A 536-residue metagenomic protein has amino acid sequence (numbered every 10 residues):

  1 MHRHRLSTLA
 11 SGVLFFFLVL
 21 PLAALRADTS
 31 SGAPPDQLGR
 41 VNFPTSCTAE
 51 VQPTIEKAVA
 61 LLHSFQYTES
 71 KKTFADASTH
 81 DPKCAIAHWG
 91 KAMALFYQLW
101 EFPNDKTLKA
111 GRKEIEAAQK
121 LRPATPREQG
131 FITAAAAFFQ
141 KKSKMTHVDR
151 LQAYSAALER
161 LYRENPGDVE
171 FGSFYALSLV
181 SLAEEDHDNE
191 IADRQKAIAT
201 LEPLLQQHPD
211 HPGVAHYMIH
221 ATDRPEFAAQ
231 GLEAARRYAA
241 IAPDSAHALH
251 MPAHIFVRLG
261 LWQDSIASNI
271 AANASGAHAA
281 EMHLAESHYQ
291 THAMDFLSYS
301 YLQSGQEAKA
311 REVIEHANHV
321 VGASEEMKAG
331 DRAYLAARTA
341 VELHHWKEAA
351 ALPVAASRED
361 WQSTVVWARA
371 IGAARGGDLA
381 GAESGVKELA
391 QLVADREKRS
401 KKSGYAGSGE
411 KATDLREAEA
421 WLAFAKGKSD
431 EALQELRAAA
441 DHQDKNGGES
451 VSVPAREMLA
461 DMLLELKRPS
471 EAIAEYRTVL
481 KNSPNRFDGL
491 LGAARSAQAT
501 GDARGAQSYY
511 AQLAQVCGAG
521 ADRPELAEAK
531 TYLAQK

Functional and structural regions predicted by a protein language model:
C47-D76, I132, A136-K144, A368 (+2 more regions): Alpha-helical segment of the N-proximal tetratricopeptide repeat
T48-A49, P82, A87-W89, A124-T125 (+13 more regions): Residue signature of alpha-solenoid helical repeat architecture, marking inter-repeat boundaries and helix-start
T54, H88, L95, G130 (+13 more regions): TPR repeat positional signature
T79-H80, Y162-E164, L205-Q207, R236-D244 (+7 more regions): Solenoid-like repeat scaffolds
A85, A92, F96, N104-P123 (+6 more regions): TPR/TPR-like (Sel1-like) alpha-helical repeat modules
